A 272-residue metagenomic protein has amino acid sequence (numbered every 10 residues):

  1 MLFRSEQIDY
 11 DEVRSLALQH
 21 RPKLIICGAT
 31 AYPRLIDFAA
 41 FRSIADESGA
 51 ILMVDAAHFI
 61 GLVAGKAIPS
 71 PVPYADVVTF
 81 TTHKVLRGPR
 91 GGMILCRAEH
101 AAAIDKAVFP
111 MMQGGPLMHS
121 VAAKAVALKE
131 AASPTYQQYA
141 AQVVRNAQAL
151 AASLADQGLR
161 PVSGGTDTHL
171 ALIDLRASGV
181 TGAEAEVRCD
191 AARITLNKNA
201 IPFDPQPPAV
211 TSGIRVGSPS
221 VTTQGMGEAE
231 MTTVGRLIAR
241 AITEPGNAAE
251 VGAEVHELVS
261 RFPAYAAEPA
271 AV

Functional and structural regions predicted by a protein language model:
F3-G158, S218: Conserved PLP-enzyme active-site core in the AAT-like
R4-S5, E130-A132, A177-G179, S220-G225 (+1 more regions): A generic structural motif
P116-A123, D167, E230-T233: Catalytic-loop motifs flanking and including active-site residues across diverse enzymes
L117, Q137, D156, R160 (+3 more regions): Intrinsically disordered or highly flexible coil/loop and linker segments, enriched in small and charged/polar residues
A125, A140-V144, A151, L172 (+4 more regions): Generic hydrophobic alpha-helical scaffold/packing signal
R145-N146, P208-V272: PLP-dependent enzyme catalytic core of the Aspartate aminotransferase-like
R160-G225: Conserved PLP-binding catalytic core of the aspartate aminotransferase-like
